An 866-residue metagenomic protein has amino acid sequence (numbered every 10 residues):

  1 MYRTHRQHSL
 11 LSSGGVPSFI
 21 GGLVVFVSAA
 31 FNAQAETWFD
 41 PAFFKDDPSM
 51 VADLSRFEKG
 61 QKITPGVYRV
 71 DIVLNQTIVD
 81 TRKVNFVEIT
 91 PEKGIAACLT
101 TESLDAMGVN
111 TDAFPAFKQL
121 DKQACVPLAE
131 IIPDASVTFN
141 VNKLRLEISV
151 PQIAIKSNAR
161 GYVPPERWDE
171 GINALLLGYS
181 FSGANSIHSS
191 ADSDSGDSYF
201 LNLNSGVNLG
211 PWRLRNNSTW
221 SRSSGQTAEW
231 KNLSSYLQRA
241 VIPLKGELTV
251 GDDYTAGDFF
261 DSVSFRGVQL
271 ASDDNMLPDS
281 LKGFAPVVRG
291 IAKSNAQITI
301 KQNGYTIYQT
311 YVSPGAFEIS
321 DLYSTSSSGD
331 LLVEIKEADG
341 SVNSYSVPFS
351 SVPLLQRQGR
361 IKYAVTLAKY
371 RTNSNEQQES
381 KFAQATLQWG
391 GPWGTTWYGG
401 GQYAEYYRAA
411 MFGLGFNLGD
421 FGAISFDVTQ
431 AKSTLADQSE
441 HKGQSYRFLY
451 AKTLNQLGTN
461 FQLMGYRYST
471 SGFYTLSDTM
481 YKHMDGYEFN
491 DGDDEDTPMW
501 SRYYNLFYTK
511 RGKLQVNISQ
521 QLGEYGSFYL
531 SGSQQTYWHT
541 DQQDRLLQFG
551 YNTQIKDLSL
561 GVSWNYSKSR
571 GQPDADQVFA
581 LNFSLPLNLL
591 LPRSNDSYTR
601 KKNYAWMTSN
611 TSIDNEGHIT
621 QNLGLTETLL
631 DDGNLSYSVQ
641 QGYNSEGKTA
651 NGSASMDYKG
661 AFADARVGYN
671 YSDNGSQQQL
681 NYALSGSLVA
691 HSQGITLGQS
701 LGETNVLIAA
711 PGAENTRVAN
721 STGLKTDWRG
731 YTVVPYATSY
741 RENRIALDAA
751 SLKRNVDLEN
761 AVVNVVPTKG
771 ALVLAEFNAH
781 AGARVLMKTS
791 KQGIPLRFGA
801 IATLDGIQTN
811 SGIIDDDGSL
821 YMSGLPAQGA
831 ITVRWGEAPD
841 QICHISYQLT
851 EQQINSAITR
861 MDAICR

Functional and structural regions predicted by a protein language model:
M1-K62: Cleavable N-terminal targeting peptides that direct proteins into the secretory/outer-membrane pathway or into
E36-K59, T64-D71, T100-M107, F114 (+11 more regions): Flexible, glycine-rich linker and terminal segments associated with outer-membrane beta-barrel/transport systems
P65-K83: Eukaryote-biased recognition of intrinsically disordered, low-complexity regulatory segments
R82-A96, K122-Q123: Short acidic/polar beta-strand-loop edge motifs in secreted extracellular and Gram-negative envelope-associated
G94-L99, S195-G196, A404: Soluble non-cytosolic domains of exported or imported proteins
S205, V365-S374, E379, A383-G401 (+2 more regions): Core alpha-helical transmembrane segments of integral membrane proteins
I319-D330: Extracytoplasmic assembly/pore-lining segments of large envelope/extracellular complexes
